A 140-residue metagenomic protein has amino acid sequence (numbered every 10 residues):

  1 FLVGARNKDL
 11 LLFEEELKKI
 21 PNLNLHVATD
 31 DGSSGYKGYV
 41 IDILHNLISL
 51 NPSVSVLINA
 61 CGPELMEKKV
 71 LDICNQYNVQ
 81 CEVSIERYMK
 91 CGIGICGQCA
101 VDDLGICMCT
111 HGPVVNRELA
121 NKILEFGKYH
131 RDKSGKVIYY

Functional and structural regions predicted by a protein language model:
F1-I85: FNR/FR-type flavoprotein reductase catalytic core
G4, G35-G38, G97, G112 (+1 more regions): Glycine-centered flexibility motif
P21, I48, V79-Q80, I95 (+3 more regions): Alpha-helix boundary/interfacial micro-motifs
Y36-I41, K68-K69, K90-Q98, N116-E125: Short flexible/disordered coil segments
E64-L65, E86-P113: Local cysteine-cluster metal-coordination motifs and their immediate loop/turn environment, predominantly Fe-S cluster
D102, I106-G112, N116-Y140: Short Fe-S-cluster ligation motifs
